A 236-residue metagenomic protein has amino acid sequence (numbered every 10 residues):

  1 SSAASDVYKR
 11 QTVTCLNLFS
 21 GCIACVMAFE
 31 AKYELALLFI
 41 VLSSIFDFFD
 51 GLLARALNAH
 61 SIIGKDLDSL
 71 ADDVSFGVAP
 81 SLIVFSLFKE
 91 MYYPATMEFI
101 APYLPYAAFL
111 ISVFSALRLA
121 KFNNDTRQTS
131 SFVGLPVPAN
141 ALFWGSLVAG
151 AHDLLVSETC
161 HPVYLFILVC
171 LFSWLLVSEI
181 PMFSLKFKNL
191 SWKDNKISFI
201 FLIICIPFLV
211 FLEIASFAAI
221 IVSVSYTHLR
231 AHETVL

Functional and structural regions predicted by a protein language model:
S1-A4, Y8, H228-L236: Single conserved hydrophobic/aromatic residue that forms the stacking wall/gate of nucleotide- or nucleobase-binding
S5-F48: Topogenic membrane-insertion module of multi-pass membrane proteins
R10-T14, A56-A120: Multi-pass membrane catalytic core of lipid/isoprenoid biosynthesis enzymes
V13, F39-I40, A107-L110, F114 (+2 more regions): Hydrophobic alpha-helical transmembrane segments of polytopic
G21-A28, D50-L57, A79-V84: Generic transmembrane alpha-helix signature in multi-pass membrane proteins, especially transporters/channels
C25-L37, L82-Y106, L147-Y164: Helix-coil boundary and interhelical linker segments in multi-pass alpha-helical membrane proteins
L52-S61, A116-Q128, V177-L185, L229-R230: C-terminal ends of transmembrane helices
T129-R230: C-terminal membrane-associated helical module and adjoining short loops/tails
